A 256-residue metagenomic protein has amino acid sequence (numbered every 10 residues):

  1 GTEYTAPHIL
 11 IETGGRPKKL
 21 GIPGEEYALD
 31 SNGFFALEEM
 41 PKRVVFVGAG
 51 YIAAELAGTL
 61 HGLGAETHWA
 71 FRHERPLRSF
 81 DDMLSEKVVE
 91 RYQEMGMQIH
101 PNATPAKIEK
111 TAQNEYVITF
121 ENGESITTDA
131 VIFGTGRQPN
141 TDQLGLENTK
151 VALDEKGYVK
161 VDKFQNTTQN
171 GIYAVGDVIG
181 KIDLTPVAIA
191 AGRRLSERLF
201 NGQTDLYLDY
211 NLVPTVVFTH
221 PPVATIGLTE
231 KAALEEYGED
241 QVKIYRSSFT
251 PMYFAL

Functional and structural regions predicted by a protein language model:
G1, E121-G123: Glycine-centered tight beta-turn/hairpin loop motif at sheet-sheet or coil-to-beta transitions
E3-G14, V45-V47, T67, I126-G136 (+2 more regions): Short hydrophobic core segments
T13, D30-N32, F71, P101-A103 (+3 more regions): Short loop/edge segments at beta-strand edges and connector loops that shape dinucleotide/nucleotide cofactor-binding
R16-K18, A152-L153, G202-L212, E239-Y245: A short alpha-helix-loop-beta-strand transition element characteristic of N-terminal alpha/beta dinucleotide-binding
E25-P41, S125-G202: FAD-site-proximal beta/loop scaffold in flavoenzymes
F35-A36, P41-V45, Y51-E115, T119-E121 (+2 more regions): Rossmann-like dinucleotide-binding cores of NAD(P)H-dependent redox enzymes
D177-L184, F218-T219, T250-A255: Glycine-rich phosphate/pyrophosphate-binding beta-alpha loops
A224-L256: Structured beta-strand/loop patches that form or line metal/cofactor-binding pockets in enzymes
